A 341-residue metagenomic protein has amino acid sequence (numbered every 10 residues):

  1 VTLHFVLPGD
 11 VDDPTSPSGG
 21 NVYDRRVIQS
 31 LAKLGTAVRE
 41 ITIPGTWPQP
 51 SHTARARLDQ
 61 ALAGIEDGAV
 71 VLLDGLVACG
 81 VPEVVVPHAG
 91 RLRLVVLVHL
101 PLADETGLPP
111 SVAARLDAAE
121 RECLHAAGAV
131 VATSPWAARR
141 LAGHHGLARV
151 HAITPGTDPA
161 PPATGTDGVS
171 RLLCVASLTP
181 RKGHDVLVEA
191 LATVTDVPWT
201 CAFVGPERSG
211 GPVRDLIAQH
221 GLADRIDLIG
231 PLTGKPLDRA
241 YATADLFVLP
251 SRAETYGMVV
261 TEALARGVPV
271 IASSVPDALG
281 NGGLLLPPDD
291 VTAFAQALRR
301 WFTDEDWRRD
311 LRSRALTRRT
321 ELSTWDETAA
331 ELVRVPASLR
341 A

Functional and structural regions predicted by a protein language model:
L102, S111-V130: Membrane-proximal helix-turn-helix segments that form the acceptor-binding/catalytic region of lipid-linked
T157, A163-K182, V188-A192, A202: Conserved donor-binding/catalytic core segment of Leloir-type glycosyltransferases
V175, T200-R214, G230: Glycosyltransferase donor-sugar binding loop
V213-L232: Nucleotide-activated donor-binding/catalytic signature segment of Leloir-type glycosyltransferases, i.e., the conserved
P231-L232, R239-A244: Short alpha-helical donor nucleotide-sugar binding micro-motif in glycosyltransferases
R252: Aromatic "clamp/platform" in nucleotide-sugar-dependent glycosyltransferases that forms part of the donor/acceptor
P269-A272: Short hydrophobic beta-strand element within catalytic cores of glycosyltransferases and related nucleotide-activated
G283-T292, R300-E305: Conserved acidic donor-binding segment of nucleotide-sugar-dependent glycosyltransferases
